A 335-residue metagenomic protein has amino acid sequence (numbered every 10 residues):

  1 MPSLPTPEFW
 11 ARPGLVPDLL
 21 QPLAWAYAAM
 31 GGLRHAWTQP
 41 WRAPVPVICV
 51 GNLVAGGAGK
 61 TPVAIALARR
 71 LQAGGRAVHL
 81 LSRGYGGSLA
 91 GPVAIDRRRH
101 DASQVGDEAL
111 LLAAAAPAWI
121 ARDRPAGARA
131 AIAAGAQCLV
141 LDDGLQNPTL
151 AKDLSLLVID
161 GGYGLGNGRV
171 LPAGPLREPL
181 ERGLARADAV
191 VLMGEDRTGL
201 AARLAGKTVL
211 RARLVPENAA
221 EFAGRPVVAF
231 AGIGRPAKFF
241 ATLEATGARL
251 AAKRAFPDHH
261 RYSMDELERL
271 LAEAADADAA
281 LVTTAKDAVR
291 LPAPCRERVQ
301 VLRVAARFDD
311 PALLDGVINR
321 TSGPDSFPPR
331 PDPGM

Functional and structural regions predicted by a protein language model:
M1-P5, F9, A73-G74, L150-M335: ATP-dependent carboxylate-amine ligase
P2-V47: A transmembrane-helix-recognition feature enriched in membrane-embedded lipid enzymes and envelope glyco-/phospholipid
A26, T61, L112, D142 (+3 more regions): Residue-level signal for inorganic ion chemistry
H35-H100: Walker A (P-loop) phosphate-binding motif
A66, R70, D142, T242: Rossmann-fold NAD(P)-dependent oxidoreductase module
A77, P117, Q137, R249 (+1 more regions): Residue-level detector of anion-binding/catalytic polar loops
G84-L204: Phosphate/Mg2+-binding loops and adjacent switch elements in nucleotide/diphosphate-handling enzyme cores
